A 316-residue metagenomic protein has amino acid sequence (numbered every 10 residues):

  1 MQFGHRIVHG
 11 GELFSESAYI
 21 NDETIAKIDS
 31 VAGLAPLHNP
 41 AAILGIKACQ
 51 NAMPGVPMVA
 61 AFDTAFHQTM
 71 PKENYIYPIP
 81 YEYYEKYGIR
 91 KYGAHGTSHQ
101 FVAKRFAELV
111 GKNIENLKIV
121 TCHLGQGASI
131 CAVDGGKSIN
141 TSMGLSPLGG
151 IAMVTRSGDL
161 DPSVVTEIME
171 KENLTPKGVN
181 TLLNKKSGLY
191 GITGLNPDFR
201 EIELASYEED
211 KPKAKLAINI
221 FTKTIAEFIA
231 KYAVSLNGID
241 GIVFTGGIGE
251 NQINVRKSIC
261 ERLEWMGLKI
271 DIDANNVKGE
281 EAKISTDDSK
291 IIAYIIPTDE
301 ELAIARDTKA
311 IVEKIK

Functional and structural regions predicted by a protein language model:
M1, F106-N113, I229-D240: Phosphate/pyrophosphate-binding loops at sites that engage ATP/ADP/AMP, CoA/4′-phosphopantetheine, polyphosphate
M1-H38, P57-V59, A65-N74: Short beta-strand-loop/turn "lid" adjacent to the catalytic site in phosphate-handling enzymes
F66-K171: Glycine-rich phosphate-binding loop of actin/hexokinase-like ATP-binding domains
M169-L195: Oxyanion-binding "anion nests"
T181, G188-I192, F199-S235: Adenine-nucleotide phosphate-binding core of ATP-dependent small-molecule kinases
D240-L263: Glycine-rich phosphate-binding loops at beta-strand->alpha-helix junctions
D271, N275-I315: Glycine-rich phosphate-binding/hydrolytic loop that grips phosphoryl groups
